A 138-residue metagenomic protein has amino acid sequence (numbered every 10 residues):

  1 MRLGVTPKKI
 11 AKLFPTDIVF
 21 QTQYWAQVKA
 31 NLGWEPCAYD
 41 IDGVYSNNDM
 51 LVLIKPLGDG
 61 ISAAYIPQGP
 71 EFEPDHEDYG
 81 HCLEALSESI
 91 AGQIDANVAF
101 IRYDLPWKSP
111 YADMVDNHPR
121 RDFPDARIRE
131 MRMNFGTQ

Functional and structural regions predicted by a protein language model:
M1, M50, M114, M131-M133: Detector for methionine-enriched segments
M1-A26: Short amphipathic alpha-helix that is part of the acyltransferase structural core
L3, P124-Q138: Acyltransferase donor/substrate-recognition loop-hinge adjacent to the catalytic core
L3, Q21, H76-Y79, L83 (+1 more regions): Intrinsic-disorder-associated interaction segments
F14, L86-I94, M131, F135: Hydrophobic, Leu/Ile/Phe/Ala-enriched alpha-helical segments that form helix-helix packing faces
V28-P119: Conserved donor-binding loop and adjoining core beta-sheet/short helix segment in diverse acyl/aminoacyl transferases
